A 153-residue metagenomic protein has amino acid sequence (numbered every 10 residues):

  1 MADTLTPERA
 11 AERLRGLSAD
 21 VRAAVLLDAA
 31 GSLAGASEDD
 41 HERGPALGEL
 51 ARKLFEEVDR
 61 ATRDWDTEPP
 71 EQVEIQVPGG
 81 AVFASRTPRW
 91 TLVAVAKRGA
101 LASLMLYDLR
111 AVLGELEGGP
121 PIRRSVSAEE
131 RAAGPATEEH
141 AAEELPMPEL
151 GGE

Functional and structural regions predicted by a protein language model:
M1-V21, A30-E153: Acidic, low-complexity cytosolic segments
